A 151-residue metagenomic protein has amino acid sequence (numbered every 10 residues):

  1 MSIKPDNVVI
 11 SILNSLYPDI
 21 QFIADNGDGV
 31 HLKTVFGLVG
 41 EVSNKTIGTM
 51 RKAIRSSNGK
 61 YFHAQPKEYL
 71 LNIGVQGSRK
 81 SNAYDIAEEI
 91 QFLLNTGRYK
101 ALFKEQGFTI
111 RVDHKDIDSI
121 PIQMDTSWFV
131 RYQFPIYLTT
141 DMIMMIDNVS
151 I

Functional and structural regions predicted by a protein language model:
M1-K60: Small/polar-rich, solvent-exposed N-terminal microdomains that initiate assembly or binding
I3-K4, S81-Y84: Soluble non-cytosolic domains of exported or imported proteins
L38-G40, G74, R111, Y137: Residues in well-ordered beta-strands of folded domains
S43-K45, R79-S81, M142-M144: Residues that cap or initiate secondary-structure elements
T49-R51, M145-I151: Short, charged, solvent-exposed linker or helix-capping segments at domain edges/interfaces that act as flexible hinges
H63-S81, E88-I90, F129-T140: Oligomerization/assembly interface segments of phage tail-like spikes and tubes
D85, N95-M145: Acidic-leaning, charged glycine-interspersed low-complexity segments
I86-L94, I151: Short amphipathic alpha-helices in soluble, non-transmembrane regions that often serve as interface/regulatory elements
